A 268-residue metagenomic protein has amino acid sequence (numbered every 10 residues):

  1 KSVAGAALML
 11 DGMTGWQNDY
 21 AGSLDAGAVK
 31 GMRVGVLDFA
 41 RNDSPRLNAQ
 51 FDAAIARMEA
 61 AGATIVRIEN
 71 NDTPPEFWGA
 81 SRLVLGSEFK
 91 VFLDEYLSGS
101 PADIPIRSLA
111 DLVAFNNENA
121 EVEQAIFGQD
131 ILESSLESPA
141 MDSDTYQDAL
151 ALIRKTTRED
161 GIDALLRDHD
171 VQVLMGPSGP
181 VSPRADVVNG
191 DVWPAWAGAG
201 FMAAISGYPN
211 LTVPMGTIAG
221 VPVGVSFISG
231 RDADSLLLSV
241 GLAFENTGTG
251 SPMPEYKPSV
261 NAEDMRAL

Functional and structural regions predicted by a protein language model:
K1-A54, A61, D72-P75, E118 (+1 more regions): A short helix-breaking turn/cap at a secondary-structure junction
D11-G15, A56-A63, G86, D94-A102 (+3 more regions): Sec-exported extracytoplasmic/periplasmic mature domains
M13, R57, I131-L268: Glycine-rich, small-residue loops and helix-cap segments that act as flexible hinges at active-site edges
G27, A40-N48, G79-S87, A102 (+3 more regions): Hydrophobic alpha-helical scaffolding
G31, I68-R82, E133-P139: Flexible, acidic loop-helix segments that line cofactor/substrate-binding pockets
G31-G35, S87-R158, T212-V221: Short helix-loop capping/hinge segments that flank enzyme active sites or metal/cofactor-binding pockets
T64-N71, L211: General small-molecule cofactor/ligand-binding pocket signal
E76-F92, V188, L268: Charged, often glycine-rich, active-site loop that binds/positions anionic groups
